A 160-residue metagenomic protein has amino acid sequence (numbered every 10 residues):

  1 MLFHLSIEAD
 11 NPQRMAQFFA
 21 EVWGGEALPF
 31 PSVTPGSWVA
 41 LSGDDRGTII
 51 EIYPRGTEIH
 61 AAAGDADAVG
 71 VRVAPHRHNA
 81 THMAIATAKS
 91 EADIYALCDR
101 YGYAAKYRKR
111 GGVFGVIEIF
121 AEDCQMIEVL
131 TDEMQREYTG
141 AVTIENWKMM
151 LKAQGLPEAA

Functional and structural regions predicted by a protein language model:
L2-A9, L41-S42, A62-L97, I117-F120: Vicinal oxygen chelate
I7-E58, A96, R100-A104, R108-G112 (+3 more regions): Core segments of cupin and vicinal oxygen chelate
N11, G56, T87-K89, A121-D123 (+1 more regions): Non-catalytic surface loops within mature trypsin-like serine protease
T48-I50, T81, Q125: Change "...and in nucleic-acid phosphodiester-cleaving endonucleases..." to "...and in nucleic-acid processing enzymes
Y53-G64, M126-M134: Amphipathic N-proximal alpha-helical interface segments
K106-R136: A contiguous, mid-protein "functional segment" used to position or interact with cofactors/ions or partner subunits
M126-A160: Acidic, proline/glycine-rich low-complexity IDRs
